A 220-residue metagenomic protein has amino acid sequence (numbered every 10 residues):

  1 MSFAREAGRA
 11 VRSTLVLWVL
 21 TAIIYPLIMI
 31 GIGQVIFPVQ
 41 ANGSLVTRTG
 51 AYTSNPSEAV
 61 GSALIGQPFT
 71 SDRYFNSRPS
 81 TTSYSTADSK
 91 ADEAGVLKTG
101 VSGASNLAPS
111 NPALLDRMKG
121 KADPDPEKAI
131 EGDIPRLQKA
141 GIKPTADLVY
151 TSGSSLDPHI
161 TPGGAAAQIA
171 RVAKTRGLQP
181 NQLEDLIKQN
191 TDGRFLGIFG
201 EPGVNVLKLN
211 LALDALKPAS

Functional and structural regions predicted by a protein language model:
M1-E6, V16: Feature detects long, helix-prone N-terminal segments enriched in hydrophobes
S2, A113, V204: Conserved active-site and cofactor/substrate-binding residues in soluble primary-metabolism enzymes
R5, R9, T21-A22, M29 (+3 more regions): Flexible, solvent-exposed loop/hinge segments and secondary-structure transition points
V16, L20-I24: Hydrophobic alpha-helical transmembrane segments of multipass membrane transporters and ion channels, focusing on
A165-S220: Extracytoplasmic/periplasmic C-terminal soluble domains
